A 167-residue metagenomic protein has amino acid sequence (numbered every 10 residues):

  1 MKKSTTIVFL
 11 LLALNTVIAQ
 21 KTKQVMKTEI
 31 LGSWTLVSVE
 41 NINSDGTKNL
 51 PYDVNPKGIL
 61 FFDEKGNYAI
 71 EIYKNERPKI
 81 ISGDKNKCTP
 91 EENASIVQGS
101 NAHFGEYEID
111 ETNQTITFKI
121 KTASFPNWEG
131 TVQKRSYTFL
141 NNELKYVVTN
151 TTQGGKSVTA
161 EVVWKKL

Functional and structural regions predicted by a protein language model:
M1-M26: Bacterial Sec-dependent N-terminal signal peptides
V17-L167: Lipid interaction determinants
